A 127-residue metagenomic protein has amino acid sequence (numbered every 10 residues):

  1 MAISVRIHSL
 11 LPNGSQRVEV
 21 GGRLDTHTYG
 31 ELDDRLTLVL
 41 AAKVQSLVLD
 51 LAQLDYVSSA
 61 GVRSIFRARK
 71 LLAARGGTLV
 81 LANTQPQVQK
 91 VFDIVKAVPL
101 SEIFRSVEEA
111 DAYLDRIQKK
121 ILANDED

Functional and structural regions predicted by a protein language model:
A2-D34: STAS-typified acidic loop motif
A2-R6, L10-N13, T37-V39, V44-S46 (+2 more regions): Proteins with a high burden of low-complexity, intrinsically disordered sequence enriched in S/T/G/P/A and R, requiring
P12-N13, A52, T84, E108: Conserved catalytic submotifs in the C-terminal HATPase_c
G21, V107-E108: Residues at the C-termini of beta-strands that transition into short coil/loop
T26-S101: Amphipathic alpha-helical interaction surfaces in cytosolic regulatory modules
E102-S106: Short acidic-hydrophobic, aromatic-tinged amphipathic segments that line or gate anion-handling sites
E108-D127: A charged, well-structured terminal subsegment
